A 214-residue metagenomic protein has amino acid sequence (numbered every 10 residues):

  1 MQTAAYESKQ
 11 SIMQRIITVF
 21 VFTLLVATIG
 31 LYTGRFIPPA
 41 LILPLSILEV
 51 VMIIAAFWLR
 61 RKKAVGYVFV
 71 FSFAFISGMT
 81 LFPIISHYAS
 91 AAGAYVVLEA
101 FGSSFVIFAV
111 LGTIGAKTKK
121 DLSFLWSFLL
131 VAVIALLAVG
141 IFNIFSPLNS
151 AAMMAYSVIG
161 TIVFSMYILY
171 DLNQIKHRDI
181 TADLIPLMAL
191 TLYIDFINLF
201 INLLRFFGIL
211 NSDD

Functional and structural regions predicted by a protein language model:
M1-D214: A hydrophobic alpha-helical transmembrane-helix feature that marks the membrane cores and membrane-interface segments
